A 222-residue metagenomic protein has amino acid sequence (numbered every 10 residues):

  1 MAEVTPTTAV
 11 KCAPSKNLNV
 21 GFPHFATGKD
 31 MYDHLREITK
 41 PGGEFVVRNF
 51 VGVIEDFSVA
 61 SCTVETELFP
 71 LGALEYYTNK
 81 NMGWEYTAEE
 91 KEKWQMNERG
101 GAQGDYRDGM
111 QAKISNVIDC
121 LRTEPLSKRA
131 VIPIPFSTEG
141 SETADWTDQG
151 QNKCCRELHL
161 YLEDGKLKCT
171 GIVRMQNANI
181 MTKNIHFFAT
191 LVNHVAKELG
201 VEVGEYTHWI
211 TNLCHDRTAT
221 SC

Functional and structural regions predicted by a protein language model:
M1-C222: Terminal, non-catalytic protein-protein interaction segments that mediate quaternary/complex assembly
